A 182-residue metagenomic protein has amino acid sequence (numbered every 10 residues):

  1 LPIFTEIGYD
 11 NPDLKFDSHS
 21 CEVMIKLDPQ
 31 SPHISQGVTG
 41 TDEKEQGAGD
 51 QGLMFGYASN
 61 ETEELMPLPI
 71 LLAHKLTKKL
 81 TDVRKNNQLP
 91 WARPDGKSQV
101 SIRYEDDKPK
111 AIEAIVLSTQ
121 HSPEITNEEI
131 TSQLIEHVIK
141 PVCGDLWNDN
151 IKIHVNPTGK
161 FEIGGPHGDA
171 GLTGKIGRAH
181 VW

Functional and structural regions predicted by a protein language model:
L1, G177-W182: Conserved small/polar residues in nucleotide/adenosyl-binding loops
P2-G164: Glycine-rich, mobile lid/loop segments that gate access to catalytic sites or pores
I163-G164, A170-R178: Conserved mixed alpha/beta catalytic, RNA-binding, or beta-rich assembly cores of soluble enzyme, regulatory
